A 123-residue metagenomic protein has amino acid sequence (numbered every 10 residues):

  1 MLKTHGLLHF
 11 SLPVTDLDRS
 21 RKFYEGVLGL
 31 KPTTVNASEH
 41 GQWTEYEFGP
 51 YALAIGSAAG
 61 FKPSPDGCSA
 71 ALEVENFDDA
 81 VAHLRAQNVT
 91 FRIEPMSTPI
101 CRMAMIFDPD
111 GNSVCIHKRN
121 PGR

Functional and structural regions predicted by a protein language model:
M1-K3, V81, R85-R123: Vicinal oxygen chelate
M1-R21, C68-A70, N120-R123: N-terminal beta-strand motif that seeds the catalytic metal site of vicinal oxygen chelate
D16-P32: Amphipathic alpha-helical segments
R19, F77-V81: Short, conserved charged micro-motifs
K31-G67, S113-R119: Conserved short beta-strand elements that form part of the metal-binding/catalytic scaffold of enzyme active sites
W43-E45, A71, M103-M105: Short hydrophobic/aromatic beta-strand element in the GNAT-like acyltransferase core that lines or flanks the acyl-donor
V74: Residues forming the ATP-binding cleft of Hanks-type serine/threonine protein kinase domains
